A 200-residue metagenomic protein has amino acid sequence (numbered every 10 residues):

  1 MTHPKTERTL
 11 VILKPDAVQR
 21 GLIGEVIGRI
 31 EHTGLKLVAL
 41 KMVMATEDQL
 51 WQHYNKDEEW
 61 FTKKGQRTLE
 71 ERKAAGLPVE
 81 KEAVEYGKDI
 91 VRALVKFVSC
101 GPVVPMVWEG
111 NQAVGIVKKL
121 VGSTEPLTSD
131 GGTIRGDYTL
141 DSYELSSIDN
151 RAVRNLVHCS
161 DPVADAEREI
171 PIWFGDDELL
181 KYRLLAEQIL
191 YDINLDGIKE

Functional and structural regions predicted by a protein language model:
M1-E200: Non-catalytic terminal and connector segments of soluble metabolic enzymes
